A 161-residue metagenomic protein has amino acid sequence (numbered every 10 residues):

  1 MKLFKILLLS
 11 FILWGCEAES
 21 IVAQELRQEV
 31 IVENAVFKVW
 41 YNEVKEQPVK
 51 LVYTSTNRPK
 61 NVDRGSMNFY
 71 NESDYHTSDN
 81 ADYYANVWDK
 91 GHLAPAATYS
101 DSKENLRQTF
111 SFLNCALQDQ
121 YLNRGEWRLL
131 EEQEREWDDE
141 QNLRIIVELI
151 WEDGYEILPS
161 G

Functional and structural regions predicted by a protein language model:
M1-L9: Sec-dependent signal peptide recognition, specifically the positively charged N-region followed immediately by
E17-E19: Bacterial signal peptide processing site
V22-Q24, E33, S160-G161: C-terminal and late-domain segments of enzyme folds
I31-D89: Short, His- and charge-rich active-site/binding loops that engage polyanionic ligands
H76-G161: Domain-level detector of nuclease and nuclease-like folds in predominantly extracellular/periplasmic contexts
